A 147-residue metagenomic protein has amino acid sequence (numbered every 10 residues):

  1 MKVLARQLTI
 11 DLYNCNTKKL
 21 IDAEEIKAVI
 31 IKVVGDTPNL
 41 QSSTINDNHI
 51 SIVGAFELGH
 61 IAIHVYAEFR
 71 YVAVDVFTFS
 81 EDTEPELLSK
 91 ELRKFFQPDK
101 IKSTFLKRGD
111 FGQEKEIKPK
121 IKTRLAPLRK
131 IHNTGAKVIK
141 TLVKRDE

Functional and structural regions predicted by a protein language model:
M1-A62, Y66-E147: Polybasic/polar functional segments that serve as interface/processing modules
